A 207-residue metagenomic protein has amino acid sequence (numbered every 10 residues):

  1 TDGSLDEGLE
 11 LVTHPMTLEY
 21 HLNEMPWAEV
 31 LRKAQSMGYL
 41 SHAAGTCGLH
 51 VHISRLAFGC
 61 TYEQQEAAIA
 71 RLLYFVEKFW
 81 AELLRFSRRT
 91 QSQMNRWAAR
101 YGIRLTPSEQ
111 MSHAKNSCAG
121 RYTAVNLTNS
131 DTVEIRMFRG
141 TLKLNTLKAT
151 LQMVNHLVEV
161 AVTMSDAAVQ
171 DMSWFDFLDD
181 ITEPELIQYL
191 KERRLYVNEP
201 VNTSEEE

Functional and structural regions predicted by a protein language model:
T1-A43, L56-E207: C-terminal accessory/tail domains of diverse enzymes
C47-I53: Short, conserved phosphate-binding/catalytic loop or strand-edge motifs used in phosphoryl-/nucleotidyl-transfer
